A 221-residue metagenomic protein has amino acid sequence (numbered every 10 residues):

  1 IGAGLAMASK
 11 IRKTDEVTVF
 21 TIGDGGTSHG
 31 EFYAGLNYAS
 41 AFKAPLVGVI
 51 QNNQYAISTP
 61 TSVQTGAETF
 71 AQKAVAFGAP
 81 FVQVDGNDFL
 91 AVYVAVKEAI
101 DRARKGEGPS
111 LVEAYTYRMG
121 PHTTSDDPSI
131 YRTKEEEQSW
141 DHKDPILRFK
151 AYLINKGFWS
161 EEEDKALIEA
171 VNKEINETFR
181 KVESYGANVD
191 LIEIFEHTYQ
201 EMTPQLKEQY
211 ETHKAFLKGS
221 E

Functional and structural regions predicted by a protein language model:
I1-S184: Glycine-rich ThDP/TPP pyrophosphate-binding loop and its adjacent helix/strand module within ThDP-dependent enzymes
G186-V189: Hydrophobic alpha-helical membrane-spanning segments
L191-E221: Intrinsic disorder at enzyme termini
